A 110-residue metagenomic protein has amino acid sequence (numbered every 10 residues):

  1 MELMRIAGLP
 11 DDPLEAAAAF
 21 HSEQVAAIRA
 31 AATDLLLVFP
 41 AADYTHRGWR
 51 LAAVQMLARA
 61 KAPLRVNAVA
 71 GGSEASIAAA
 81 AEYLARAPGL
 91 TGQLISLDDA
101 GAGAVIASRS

Functional and structural regions predicted by a protein language model:
M1-A62, V69-S73: Catalytic loop of short-chain dehydrogenase/reductase
S22-A26, L51-A52, L64, V69-R109: C-terminal helical subdomain
